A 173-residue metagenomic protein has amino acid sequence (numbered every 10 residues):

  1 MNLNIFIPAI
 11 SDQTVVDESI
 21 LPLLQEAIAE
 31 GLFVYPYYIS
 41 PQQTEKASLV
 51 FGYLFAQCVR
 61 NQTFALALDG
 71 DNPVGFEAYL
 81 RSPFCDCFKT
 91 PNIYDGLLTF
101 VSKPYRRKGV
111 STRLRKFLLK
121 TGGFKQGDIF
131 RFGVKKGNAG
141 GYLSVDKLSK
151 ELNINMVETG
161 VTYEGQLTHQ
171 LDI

Functional and structural regions predicted by a protein language model:
M1-E26: Conserved N-terminal entry element of GNAT/NAT acetyltransferase domains
P22-Q42: Helix-loop element at the rim of GNAT/NAT acetyltransferase active sites that forms part of the acceptor-substrate
G31, A47-L49, D86, I93 (+1 more regions): Catalytic phosphate/metal-binding cores of nucleic-acid and nucleotide-processing enzymes, i.e., regions that mediate
I39-F64: Active-site rim helix/loop that mediates acceptor-substrate recognition in acyltransferases
L66, N72-S82, D95, F100: Conserved beta-strand in the GNAT
P83-G96, R106: A conserved beta-turn-beta hairpin within the catalytic core of GNAT-like acetyltransferases that forms part
V101, R107-K120: Conserved acetyl-CoA-binding loop-helix of GNAT-fold acetyltransferases
Q126, F130, V134-V161: Conserved active-site alpha-helix within GNAT-family acetyltransferase domains
